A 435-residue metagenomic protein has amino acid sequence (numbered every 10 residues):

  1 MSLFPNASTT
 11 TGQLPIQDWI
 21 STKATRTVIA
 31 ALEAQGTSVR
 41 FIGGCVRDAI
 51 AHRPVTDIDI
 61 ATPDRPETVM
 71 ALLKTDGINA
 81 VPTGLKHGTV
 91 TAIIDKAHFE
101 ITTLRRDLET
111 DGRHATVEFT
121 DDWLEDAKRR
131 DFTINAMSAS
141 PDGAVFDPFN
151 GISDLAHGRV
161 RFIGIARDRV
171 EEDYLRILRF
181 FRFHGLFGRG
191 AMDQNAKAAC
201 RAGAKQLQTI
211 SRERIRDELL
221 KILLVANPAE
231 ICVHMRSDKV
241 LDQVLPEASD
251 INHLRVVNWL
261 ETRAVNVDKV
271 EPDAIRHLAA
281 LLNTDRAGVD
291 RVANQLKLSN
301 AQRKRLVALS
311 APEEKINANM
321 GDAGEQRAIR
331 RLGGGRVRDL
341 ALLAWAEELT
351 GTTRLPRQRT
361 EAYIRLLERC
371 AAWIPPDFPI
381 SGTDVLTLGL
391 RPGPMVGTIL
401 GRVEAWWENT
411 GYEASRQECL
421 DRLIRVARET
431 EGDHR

Functional and structural regions predicted by a protein language model:
M1-R435: Catalytic cores of the polymerase beta-like nucleotidyltransferase superfamily and closely associated nucleotide
